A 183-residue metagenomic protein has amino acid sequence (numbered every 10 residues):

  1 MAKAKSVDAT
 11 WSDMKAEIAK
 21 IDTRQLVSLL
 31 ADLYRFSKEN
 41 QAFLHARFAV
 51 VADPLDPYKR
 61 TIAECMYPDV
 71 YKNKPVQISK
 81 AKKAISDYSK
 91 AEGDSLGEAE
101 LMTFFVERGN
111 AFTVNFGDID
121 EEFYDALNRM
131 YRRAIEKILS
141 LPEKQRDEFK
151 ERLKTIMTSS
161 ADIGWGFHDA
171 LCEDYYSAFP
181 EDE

Functional and structural regions predicted by a protein language model:
A4-V70: N-terminal interaction modules that seed assembly of large macromolecular complexes
Q25-L26, K80, M102-F105, M130 (+2 more regions): Structural recognition of alpha-solenoid helical scaffolds
N40-G117: Long, charge-patterned amphipathic interaction tracts in eukaryotic proteins
E98, M102, I119-E122, R133 (+1 more regions): N-terminal intrinsically disordered, cationic/polar leader segments that include organellar targeting peptides
N115-E121, I163: Alpha-helical membrane-embedding segments and immediately adjacent membrane-interface amphipathic helices
N128-E183: Eukaryote-biased recognition of C-terminal alpha-helical segments
